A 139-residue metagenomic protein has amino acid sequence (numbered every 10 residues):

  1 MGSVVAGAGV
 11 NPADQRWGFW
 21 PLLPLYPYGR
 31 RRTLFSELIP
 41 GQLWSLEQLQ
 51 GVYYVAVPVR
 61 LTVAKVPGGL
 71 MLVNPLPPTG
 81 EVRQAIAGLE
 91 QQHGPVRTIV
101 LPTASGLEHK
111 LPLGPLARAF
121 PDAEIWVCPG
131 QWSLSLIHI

Functional and structural regions predicted by a protein language model:
G2-Q48: Long, non-catalytic terminal segments
R16, R30-R32, R60, R83 (+2 more regions): Arginine residue identity/basic-tract feature
L25-G29, Y54, L107-E108: Short amphipathic alpha-helical surface micro-motifs
R32-Q84: Conserved beta-strand hairpin/beta-sheet module of binuclear metal-dependent hydrolase folds, prominently
P78-V127: Active-site metal-binding motif and surrounding structural segment of the metallo-beta-lactamase
P129-W132: Short, acidic/turn-prone active-site loops that include or flank metal/cofactor- and phosphate-binding residues
I137-I139: Conserved small/polar residues in nucleotide/adenosyl-binding loops
